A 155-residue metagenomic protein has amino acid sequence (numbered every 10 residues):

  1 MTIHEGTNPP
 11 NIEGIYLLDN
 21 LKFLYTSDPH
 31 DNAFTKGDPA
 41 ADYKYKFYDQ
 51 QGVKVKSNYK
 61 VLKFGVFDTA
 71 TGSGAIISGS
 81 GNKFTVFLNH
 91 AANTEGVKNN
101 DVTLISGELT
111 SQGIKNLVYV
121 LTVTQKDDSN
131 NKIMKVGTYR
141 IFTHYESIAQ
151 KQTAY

Functional and structural regions predicted by a protein language model:
M1-F34, E146-Y155: Amphipathic/hydrophobic helical signal segments and adjacent flexible N-terminal regions that mediate secretion
I15-T26, N58-L62, T85-N93, V102 (+1 more regions): Generic short beta-strand segments
K36-D42: Short coil-to-beta strand junction motifs in C2/discoidin
Y45-Q112: Contiguous, well-ordered beta-strand patches that form the walls/edges of small beta-barrel/beta-sandwich domains
V97-Y155: Glycine-rich, aromatic-bearing surface loops/beta-hairpins
